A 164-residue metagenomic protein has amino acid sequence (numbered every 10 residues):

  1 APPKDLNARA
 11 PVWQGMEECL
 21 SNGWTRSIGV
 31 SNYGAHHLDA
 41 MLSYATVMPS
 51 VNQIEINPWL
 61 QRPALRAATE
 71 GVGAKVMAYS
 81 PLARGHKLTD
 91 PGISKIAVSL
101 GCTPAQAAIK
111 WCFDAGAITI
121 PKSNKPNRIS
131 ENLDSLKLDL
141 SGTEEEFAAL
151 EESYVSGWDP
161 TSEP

Functional and structural regions predicted by a protein language model:
A1-P164: Beta/alpha (TIM)-barrel catalytic core signal, keyed to glycine-rich beta->alpha loops juxtaposed to Asp/Glu that bind
